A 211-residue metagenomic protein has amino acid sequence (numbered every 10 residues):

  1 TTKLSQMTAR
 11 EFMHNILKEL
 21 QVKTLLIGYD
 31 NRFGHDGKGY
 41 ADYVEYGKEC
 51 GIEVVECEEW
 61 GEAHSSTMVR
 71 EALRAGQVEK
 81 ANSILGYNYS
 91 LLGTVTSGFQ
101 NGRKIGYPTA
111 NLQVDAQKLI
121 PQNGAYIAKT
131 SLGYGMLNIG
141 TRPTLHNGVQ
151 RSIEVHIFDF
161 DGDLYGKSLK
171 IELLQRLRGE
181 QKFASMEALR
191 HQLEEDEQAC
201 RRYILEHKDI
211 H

Functional and structural regions predicted by a protein language model:
T1-C50: N-terminal Rossmann-like or analogous alpha/beta NTP/dinucleotide-binding catalytic cores that position adenine
G37-K38, T67, G148: Short, well-ordered secondary-structure micro-motifs
K48-T141: Glycine-rich, Lys/Arg-enriched anion-binding loops that position phosphate/diphosphate groups for phosphoryl
G98-H211: Phosphate/ribose-recognition catalytic cores of enzymes acting on nucleotide-derived substrates
